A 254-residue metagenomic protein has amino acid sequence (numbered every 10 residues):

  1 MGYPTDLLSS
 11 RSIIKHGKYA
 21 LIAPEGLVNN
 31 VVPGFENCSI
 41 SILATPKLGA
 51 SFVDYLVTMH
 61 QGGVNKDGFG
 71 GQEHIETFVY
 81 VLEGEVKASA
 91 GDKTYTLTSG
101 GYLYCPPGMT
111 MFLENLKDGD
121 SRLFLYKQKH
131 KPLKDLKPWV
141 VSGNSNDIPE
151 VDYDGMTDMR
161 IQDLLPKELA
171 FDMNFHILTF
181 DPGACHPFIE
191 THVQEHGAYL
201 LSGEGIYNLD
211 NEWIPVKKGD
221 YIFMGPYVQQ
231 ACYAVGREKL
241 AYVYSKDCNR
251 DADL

Functional and structural regions predicted by a protein language model:
M1-S41, A50, D54: Transition-metal
N29-F69, E150-I189, Q194-E195: A short glycine-rich, His/Asp/Glu-containing loop-to-beta-strand
C38, K93-T94, P107-L133, P226-A252: Ligand-binding loop in jelly-roll beta-barrel domains
V53, Q72, L116-D118, T191-H192 (+1 more regions): Short glycine/proline-enriched turns and hinge-like loops at secondary-structure junctions
T58-H60, G71-A88, I177-D181, E190-Y207: Short, conserved beta-strand element in jelly-roll/cupin
F78, G91-P107, D210-Y227: Short acidic-glycine-tyrosine-enriched beta hairpin
E114-L169: Surface-exposed beta-loop interaction hotspot
T191, G197-L201, Y207, N211-L254: C-terminal functional regions that serve as terminal interaction/effector modules
